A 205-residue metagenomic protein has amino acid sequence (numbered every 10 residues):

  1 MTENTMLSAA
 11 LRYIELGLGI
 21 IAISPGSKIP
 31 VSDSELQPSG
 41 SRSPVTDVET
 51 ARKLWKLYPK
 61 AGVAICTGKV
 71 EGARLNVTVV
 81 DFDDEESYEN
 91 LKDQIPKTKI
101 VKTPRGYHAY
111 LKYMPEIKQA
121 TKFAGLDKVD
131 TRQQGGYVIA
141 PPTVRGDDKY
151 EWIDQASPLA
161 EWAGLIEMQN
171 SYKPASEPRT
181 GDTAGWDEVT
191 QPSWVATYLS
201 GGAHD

Functional and structural regions predicted by a protein language model:
M1-G68: DNA replication initiation on ssDNA origins
T2, T46-P59, E86-Q94, Q119-F123 (+1 more regions): Short, solvent-exposed secondary-structure boundary motifs
E3-L7, I14, P59-E71, L75 (+1 more regions): Metal-dependent DNA replication initiation modules
I14, A22, G40, Y113-P115 (+2 more regions): Modules that initiate DNA replication and primer synthesis
P30-S32, P44, A124-D127, R179 (+2 more regions): Exposed, low-complexity/repetitive linear segments and helix-based recognition motifs, biased toward charged/polar
E35-Q37, E49, D83-S87, A156 (+2 more regions): Intrinsically disordered, low-complexity regions of eukaryotic proteins
T78-D81: Structural recognition of the beta-strand scaffold that forms the well-ordered cores of secreted hydrolase catalytic
